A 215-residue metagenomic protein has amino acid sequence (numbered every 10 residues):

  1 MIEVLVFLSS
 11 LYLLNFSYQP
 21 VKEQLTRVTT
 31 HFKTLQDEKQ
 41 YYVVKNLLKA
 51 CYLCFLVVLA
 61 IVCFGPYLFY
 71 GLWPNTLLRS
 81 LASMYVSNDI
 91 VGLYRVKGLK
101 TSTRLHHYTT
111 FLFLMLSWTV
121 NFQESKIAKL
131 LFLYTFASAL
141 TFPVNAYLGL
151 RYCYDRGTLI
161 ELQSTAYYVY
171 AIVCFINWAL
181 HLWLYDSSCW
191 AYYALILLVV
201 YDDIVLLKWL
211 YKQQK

Functional and structural regions predicted by a protein language model:
M1-K97, D186-L198, L206-K215: N-terminal signal-anchor/initial transmembrane insertion module of eukaryotic multi-pass membrane proteins
M1-L5, I61-S80, V91-H106, M115-F136 (+2 more regions): Membrane-lumen (extracellular) interface motif
Y41-V44, L133, Q163-A166: Intrinsically disordered, low-complexity regions
Y52-V57, H107-L114, Y167-W178: Core segments of transmembrane alpha-helices that mediate helix-helix packing or line hydrophobic substrate/ligand
Y85-V91, T110-F113, L133-N145, L198-I204: Alpha-helical transmembrane segments and their membrane-interface exit regions
V144-K215: C-terminal transmembrane module of eukaryotic multi-pass membrane proteins
